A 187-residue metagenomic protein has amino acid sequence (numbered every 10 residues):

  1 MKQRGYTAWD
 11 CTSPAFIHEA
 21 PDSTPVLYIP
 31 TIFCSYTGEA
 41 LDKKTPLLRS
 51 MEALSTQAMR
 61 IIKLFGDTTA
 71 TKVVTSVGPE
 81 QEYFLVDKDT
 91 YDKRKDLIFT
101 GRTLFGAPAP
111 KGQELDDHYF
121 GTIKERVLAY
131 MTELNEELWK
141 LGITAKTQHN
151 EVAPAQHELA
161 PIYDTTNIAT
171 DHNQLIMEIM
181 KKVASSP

Functional and structural regions predicted by a protein language model:
M1-P187: Glycine-rich, acidic/polar active-site loops that bind/position phosphate-bearing ligands
